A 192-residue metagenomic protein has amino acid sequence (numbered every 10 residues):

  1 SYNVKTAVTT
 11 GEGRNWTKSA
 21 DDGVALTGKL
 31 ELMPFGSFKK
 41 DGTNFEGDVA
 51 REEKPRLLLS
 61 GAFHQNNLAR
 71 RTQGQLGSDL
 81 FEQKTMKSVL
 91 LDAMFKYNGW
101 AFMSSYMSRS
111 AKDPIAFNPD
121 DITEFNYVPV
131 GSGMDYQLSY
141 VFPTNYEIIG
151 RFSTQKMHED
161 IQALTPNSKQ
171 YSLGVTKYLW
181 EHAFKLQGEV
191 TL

Functional and structural regions predicted by a protein language model:
S1-L57: Aromatic- and glycine-enriched pocket-lining scaffold segments that form the walls of small-molecule binding clefts
E52-L192: Outer-membrane beta-barrel pore domains
